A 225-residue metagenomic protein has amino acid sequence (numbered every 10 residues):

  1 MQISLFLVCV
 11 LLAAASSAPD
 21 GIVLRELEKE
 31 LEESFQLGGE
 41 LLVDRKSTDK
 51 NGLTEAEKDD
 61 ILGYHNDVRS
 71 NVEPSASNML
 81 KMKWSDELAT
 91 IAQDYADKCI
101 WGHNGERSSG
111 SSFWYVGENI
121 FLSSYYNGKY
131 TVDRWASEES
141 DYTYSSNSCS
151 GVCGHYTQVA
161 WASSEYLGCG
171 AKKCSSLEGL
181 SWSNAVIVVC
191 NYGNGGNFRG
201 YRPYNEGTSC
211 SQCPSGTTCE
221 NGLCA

Functional and structural regions predicted by a protein language model:
Q2-A225: Mature extracellular or exoplasmic CAP/SCP-family domains and secreted bioactive peptides
